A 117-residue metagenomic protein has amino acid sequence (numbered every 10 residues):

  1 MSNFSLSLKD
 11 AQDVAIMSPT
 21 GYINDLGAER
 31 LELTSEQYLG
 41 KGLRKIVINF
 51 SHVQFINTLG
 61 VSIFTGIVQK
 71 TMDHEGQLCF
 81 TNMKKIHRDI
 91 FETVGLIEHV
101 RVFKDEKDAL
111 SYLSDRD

Functional and structural regions predicted by a protein language model:
S2-L33, F50-H52: STAS-typified acidic loop motif
D25-H99: Amphipathic alpha-helical interaction surfaces in cytosolic regulatory modules
M83, E106-K107: Short, ordered loop/turn segments at secondary-structure junctions
R101-D105: Short acidic-hydrophobic, aromatic-tinged amphipathic segments that line or gate anion-handling sites
A109-D117: A short, charged, amphipathic alpha-helix used as a generic interaction element across diverse proteins
